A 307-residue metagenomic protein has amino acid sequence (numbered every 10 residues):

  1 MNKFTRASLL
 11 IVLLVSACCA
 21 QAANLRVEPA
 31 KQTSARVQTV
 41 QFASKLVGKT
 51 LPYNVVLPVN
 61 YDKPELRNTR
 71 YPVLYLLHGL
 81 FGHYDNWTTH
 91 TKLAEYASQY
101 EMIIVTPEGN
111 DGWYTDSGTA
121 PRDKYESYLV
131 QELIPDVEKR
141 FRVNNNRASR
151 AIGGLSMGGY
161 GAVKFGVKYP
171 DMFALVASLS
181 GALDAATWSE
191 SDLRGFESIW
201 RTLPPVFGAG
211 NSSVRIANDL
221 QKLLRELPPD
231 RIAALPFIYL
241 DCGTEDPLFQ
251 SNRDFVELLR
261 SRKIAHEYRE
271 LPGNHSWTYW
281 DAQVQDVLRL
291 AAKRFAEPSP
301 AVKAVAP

Functional and structural regions predicted by a protein language model:
M1-L9: Bacterial N-terminal signal peptides that target proteins for export
S8-A17: Bacterial N-terminal signal peptides
Q21-P307: Non-catalytic cap/lid and distal C-terminal segments of serine-dependent acyl enzymes
